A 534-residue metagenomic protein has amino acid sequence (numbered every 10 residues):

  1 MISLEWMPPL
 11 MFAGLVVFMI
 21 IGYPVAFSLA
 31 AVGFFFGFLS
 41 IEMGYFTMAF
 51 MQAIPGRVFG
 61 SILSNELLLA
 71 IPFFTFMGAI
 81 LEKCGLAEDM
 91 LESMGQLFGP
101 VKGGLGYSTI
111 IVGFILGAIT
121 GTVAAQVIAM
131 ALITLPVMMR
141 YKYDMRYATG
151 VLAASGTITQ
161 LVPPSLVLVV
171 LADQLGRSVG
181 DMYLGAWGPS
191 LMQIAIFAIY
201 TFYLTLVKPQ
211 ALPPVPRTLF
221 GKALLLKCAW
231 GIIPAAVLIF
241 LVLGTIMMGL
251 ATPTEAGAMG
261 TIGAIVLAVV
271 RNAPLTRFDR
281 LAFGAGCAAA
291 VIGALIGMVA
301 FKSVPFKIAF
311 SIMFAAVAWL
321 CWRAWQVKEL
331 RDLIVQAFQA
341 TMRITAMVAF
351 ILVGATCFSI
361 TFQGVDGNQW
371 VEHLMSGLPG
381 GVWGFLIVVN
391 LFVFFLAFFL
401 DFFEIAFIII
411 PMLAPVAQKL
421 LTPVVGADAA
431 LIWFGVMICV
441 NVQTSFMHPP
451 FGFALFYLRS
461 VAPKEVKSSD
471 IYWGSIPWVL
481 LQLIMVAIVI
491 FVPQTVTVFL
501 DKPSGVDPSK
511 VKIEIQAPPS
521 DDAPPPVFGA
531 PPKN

Functional and structural regions predicted by a protein language model:
M1-N534: Alpha-helical transmembrane segments of multi-pass membrane transport proteins
